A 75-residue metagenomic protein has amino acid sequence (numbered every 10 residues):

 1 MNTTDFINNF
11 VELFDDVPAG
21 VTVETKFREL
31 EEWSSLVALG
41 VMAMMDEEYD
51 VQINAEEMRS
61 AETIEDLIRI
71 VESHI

Functional and structural regions predicted by a protein language model:
M1-W33, V37-M42, E48-I75: Phosphopantetheine-dependent thiolation modules in NRPS/PKS and related acyl-activating systems
